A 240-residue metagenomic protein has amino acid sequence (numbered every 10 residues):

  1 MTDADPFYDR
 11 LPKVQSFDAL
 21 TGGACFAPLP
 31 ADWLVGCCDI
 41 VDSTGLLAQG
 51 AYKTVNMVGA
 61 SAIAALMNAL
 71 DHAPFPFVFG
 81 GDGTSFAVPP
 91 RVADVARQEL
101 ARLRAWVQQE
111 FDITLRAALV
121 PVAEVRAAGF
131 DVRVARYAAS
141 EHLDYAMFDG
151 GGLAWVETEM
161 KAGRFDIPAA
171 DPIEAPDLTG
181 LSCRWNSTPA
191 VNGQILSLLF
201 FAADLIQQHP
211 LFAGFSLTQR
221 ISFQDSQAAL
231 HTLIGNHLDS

Functional and structural regions predicted by a protein language model:
M1-S240: Regulatory and interdomain segments flanking nucleotide-handling catalytic cores in signaling/defense enzymes
